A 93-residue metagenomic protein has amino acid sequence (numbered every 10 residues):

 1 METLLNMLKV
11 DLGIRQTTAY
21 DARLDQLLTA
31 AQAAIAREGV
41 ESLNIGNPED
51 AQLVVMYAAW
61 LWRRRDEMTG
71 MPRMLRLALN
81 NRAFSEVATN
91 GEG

Functional and structural regions predicted by a protein language model:
M1-G93: Divalent metal-cofactor coordination and adjacent catalytic microenvironments
